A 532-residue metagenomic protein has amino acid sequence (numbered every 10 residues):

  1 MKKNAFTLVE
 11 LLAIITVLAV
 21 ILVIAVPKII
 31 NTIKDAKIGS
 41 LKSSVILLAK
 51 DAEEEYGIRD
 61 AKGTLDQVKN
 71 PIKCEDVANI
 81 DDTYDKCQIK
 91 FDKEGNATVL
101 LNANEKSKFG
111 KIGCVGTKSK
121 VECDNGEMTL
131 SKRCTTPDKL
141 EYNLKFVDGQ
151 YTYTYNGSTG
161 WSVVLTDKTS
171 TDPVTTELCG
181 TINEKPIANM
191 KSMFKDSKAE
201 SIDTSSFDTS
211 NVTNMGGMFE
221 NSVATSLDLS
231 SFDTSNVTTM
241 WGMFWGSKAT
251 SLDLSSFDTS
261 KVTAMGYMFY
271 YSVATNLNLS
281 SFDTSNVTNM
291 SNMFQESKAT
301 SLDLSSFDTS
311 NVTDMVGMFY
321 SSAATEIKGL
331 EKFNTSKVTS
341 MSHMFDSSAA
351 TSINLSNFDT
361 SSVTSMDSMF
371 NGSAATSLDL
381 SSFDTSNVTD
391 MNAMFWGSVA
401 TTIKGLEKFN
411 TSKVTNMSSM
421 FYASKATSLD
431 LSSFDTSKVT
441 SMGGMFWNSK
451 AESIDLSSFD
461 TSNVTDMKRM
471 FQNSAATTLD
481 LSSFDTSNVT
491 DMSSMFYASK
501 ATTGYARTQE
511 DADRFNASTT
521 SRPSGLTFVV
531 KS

Functional and structural regions predicted by a protein language model:
K2-I29: N-terminal single-pass transmembrane signal-anchor helix
K3, A13, S43, K185 (+1 more regions): Short, well-structured alpha-helical interface segments that form or flank functional binding sites
K34-K62: Membrane-proximal N-terminal amphipathic helix
E54-K132: Periplasmic/extracellular, small/polar-rich flexible segments of pilin-like filament-forming proteins
D124-S532: Negatively charged
